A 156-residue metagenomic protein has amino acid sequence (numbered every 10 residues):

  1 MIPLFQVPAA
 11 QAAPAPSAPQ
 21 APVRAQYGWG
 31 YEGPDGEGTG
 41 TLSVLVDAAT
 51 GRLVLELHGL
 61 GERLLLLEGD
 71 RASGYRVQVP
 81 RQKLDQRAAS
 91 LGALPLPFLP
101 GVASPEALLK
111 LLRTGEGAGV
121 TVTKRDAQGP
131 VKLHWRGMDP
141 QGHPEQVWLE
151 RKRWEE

Functional and structural regions predicted by a protein language model:
M1-S43, T121-D126, W154: N-terminal leader/targeting segments and the immediate start of mature chains
F5-V7, P22, Q82-K83, A89-G101 (+3 more regions): Polar alpha-helical coiled-coil and adjacent low-complexity
V23-W29, G36-V44, G51-L55, S73-Y75 (+2 more regions): One face of beta-strands
G28-P34, L60-E62, P80-Q82, P140: Hydrophobic lipid-interacting interfaces of membrane-associated proteins
G30-E37, V54-L60, L109-E116: Short, solvent-exposed secondary-structure boundary motifs
V44-L53, S104-K110: Short, basic/low-complexity N-terminal boundary segments at the transition from targeting/disordered tails
T50-A103: An acidic-aromatic
E106-E156: Gly/Pro-enriched, hydrophobic low-complexity segments that function as extracytoplasmic propeptides/linkers
